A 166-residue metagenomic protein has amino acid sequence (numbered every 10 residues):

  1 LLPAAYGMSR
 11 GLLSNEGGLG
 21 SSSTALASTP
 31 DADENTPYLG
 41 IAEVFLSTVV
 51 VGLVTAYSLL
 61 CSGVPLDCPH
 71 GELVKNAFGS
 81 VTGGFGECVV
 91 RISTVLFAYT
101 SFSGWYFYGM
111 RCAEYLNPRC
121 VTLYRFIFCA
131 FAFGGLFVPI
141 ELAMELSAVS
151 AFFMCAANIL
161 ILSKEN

Functional and structural regions predicted by a protein language model:
L1-A27, D31-L39, T94-A98: Hydrophobic, membrane-embedded alpha-helices of multi-pass small-molecule transporters
L1-L12, V50-L53, V81-L96, M144: Select transmembrane alpha-helical segments in multipass membrane proteins
A5, S9-L12, E34-S62, Y124-G134: Selective recognition of specific alpha-helical transmembrane segments in multi-pass small-molecule
G11-E16, V44-L53, V81-F85, I140 (+1 more regions): Hydrophobic transmembrane alpha-helical segments of multi-pass transport and channel proteins
A27, F102-R119, K164-N166: Alpha-helical transmembrane segments
L60-G84: Membrane-interface interhelical connector segments
I92-F102, G134: Helix-loop-helix module between adjacent transmembrane segments
C120-N166: A generic transmembrane alpha-helix motif of multi-pass inner-membrane proteins
